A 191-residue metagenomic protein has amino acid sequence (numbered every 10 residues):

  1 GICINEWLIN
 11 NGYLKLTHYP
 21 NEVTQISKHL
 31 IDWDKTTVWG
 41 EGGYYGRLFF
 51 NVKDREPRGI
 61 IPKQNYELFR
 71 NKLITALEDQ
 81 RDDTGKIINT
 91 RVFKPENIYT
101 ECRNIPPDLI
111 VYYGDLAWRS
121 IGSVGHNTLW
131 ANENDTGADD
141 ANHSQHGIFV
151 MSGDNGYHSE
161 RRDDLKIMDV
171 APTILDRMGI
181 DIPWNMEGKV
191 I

Functional and structural regions predicted by a protein language model:
G1-V124, P172: Secreted, luminal/periplasmic, and some membrane-associated catalytic domains that remodel anionic oxygen-ester
L14, D181-P183: Short coil/loop linkers at secondary-structure junctions
Y113-V170: Low-complexity, glycine/alanine/valine/leucine- and proline-rich hydrophobic stretches
R162, P183-W184: Short, surface-exposed helix-loop/turn micro-motifs enriched in polar/charged residues
A171-P172, P183: Proline-centered helix-kink/hinge sites
I174, M178-G179: Short, hydrophobic alpha-helical segments
M186-I191: Cytosolic regulatory/linker segments at or just downstream of nucleotide-handling modules in signal-transduction
